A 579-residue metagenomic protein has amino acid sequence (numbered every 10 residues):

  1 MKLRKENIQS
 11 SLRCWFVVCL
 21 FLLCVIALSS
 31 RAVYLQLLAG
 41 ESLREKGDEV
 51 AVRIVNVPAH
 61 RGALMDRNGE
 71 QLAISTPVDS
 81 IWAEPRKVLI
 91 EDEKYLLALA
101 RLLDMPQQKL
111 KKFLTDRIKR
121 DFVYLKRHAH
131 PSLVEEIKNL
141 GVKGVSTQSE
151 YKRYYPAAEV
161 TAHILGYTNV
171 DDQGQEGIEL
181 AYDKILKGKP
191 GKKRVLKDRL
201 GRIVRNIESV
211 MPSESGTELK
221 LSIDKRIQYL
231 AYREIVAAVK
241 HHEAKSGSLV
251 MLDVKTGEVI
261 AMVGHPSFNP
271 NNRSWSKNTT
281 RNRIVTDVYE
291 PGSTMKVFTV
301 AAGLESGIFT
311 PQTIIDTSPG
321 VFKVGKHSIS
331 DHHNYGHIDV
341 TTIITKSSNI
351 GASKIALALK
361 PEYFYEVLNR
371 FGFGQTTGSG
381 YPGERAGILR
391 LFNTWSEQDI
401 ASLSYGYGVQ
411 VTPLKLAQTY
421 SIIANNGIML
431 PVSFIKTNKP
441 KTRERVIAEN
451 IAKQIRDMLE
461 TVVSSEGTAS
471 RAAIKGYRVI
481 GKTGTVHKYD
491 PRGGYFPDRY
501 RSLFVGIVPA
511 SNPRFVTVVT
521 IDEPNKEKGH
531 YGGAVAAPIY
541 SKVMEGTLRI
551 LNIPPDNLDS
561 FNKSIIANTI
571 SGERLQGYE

Functional and structural regions predicted by a protein language model:
M1-N272, V288, E362-G374, G383 (+3 more regions): Periplasmic/cell-envelope proteins involved in peptidoglycan metabolism and beta-lactam response
R4, A73, K197-E208, L249-S293 (+4 more regions): Beta-lactam-recognizing serine transpeptidase/beta-lactamase-like catalytic domain environment
